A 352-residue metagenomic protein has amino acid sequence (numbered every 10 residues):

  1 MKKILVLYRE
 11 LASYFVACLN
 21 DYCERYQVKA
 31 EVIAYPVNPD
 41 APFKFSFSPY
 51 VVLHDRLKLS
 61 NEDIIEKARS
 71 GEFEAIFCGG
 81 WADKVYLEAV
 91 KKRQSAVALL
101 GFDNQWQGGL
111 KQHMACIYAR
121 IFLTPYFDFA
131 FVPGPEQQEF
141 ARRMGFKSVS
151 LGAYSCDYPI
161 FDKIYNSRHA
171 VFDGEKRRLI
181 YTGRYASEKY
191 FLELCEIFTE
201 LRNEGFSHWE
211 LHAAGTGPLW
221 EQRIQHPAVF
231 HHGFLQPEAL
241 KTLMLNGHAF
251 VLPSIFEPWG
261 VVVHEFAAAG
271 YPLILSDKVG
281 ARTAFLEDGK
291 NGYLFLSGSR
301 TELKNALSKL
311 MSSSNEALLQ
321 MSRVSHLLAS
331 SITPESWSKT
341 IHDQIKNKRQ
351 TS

Functional and structural regions predicted by a protein language model:
V97-M114, Y126-F129: A short, histidine- and acid-enriched strand-loop-helix "catalytic/donor-clamping" loop that lines the nucleotide-sugar
F127-G174: Donor nucleotide-sugar binding/catalytic pocket of nucleotide-sugar-dependent glycosyltransferases
A170-K189, C195-F198: Conserved donor-binding/catalytic core segment of Leloir-type glycosyltransferases
E221-E238: Nucleotide-activated donor-binding/catalytic signature segment of Leloir-type glycosyltransferases, i.e., the conserved
F234-L235, T242-G247: Short alpha-helical donor nucleotide-sugar binding micro-motif in glycosyltransferases
I255: Aromatic "clamp/platform" in nucleotide-sugar-dependent glycosyltransferases that forms part of the donor/acceptor
P272-S276: Short hydrophobic beta-strand element within catalytic cores of glycosyltransferases and related nucleotide-activated
D288-G289, Y293-R300, K309-N315: Conserved acidic donor-binding segment of nucleotide-sugar-dependent glycosyltransferases
